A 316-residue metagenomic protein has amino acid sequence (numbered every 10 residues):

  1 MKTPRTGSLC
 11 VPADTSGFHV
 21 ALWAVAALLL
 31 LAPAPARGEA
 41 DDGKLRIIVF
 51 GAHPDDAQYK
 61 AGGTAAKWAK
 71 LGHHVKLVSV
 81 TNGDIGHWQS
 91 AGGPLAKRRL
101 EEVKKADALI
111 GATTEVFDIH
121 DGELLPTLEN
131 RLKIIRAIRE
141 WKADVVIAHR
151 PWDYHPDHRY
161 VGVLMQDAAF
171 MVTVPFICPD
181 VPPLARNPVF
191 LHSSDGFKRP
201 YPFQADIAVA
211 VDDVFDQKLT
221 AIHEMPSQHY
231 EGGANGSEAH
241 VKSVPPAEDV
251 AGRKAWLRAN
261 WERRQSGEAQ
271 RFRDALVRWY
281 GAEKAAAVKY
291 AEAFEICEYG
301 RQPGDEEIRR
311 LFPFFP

Functional and structural regions predicted by a protein language model:
M1-R5: Positively charged n-region of N-terminal signal peptides that target proteins for export
D14-A32: Bacterial N-terminal signal peptides
R37-W141, V163, M171: Active-site rim/loop-helix segments in enzyme catalytic domains that contact anionic ligands
K76, T113-D195, F203: Internal alpha/beta domain cores that form substrate/cofactor-binding pockets in large enzymes and binding proteins
H87-S90, Y201-A205: Short acidic, glycine/proline-rich loop/turn micro-motifs
F176-P179, L184-R186, F197-Y201, I207-P316: C-terminal accessory domains and tails appended to enzymatic cores
